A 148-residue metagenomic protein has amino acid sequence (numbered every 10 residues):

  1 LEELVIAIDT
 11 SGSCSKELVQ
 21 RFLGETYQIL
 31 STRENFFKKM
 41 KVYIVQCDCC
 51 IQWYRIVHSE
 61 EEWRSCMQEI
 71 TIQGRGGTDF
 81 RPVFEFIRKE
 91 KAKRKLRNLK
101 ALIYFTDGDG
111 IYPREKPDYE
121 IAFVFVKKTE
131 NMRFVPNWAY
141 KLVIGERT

Functional and structural regions predicted by a protein language model:
L1-S59, V83-I87, N98-T106, V124-V126: Von Willebrand factor
S15-K16, G110-E115: Extracytoplasmic/secreted cell-surface and envelope-processing proteins
R21, R114-P117: A short acidic, amphipathic alpha-helical/loop segment
I44, I121-F123, K141-V143: Conserved beta-strand scaffold positions in the cores of enzyme catalytic domains, especially in NTP/NDP-utilizing
I51-I56, E62-I103, D109-I111, F125-M132 (+1 more regions): Von Willebrand factor
P117-Y119, N137: Short, structured coil segments at secondary-structure junctions
N131-A139: Short, charged, surface-exposed secondary-structure boundary motifs
